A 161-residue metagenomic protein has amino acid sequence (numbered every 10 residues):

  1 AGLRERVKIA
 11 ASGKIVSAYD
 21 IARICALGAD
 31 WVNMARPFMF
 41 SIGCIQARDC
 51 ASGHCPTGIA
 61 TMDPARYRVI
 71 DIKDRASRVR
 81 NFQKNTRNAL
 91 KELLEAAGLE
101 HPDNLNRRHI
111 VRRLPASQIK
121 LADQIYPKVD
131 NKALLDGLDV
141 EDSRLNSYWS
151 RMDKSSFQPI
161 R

Functional and structural regions predicted by a protein language model:
A1-Y67: Glycine-rich phosphate/ribose-binding loops and adjacent secondary-structure elements that form binding surfaces
I72-R161: C-terminal extensions of enzymes
